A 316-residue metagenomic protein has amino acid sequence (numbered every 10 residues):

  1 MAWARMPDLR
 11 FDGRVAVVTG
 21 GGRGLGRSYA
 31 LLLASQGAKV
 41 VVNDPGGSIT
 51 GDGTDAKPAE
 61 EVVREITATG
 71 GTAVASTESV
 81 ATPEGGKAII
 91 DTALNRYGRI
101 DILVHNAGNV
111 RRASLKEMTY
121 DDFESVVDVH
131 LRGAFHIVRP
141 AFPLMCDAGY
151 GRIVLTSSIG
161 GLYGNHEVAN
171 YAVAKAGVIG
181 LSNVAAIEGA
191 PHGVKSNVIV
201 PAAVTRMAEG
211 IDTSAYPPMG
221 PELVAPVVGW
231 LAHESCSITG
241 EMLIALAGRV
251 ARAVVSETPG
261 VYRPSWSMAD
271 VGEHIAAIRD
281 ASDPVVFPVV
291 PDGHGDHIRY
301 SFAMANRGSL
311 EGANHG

Functional and structural regions predicted by a protein language model:
D8-V42: Canonical Rossmann dinucleotide-binding motif of NAD(H)/NADP(H)-dependent dehydrogenases/reductases, specifically
A56-E60, S76-A88, Y120: The beta1-alpha1 cofactor-binding region of Rossmann-like NAD(H)/NADP(H)-dependent oxidoreductases
I66, S114-L115, D122-V127: Substrate-binding pocket helix/loop in short-chain dehydrogenase/reductase
T69-T72, T92-H105, R111-S114, Y150 (+1 more regions): A glycine-rich helix->loop->beta "capping" turn within Rossmann-like NAD(P)(H)-dependent oxidoreductase domains
V138, A174, S182: Active-site helix of classical SDR
S158: Residue(s) in the substrate-gating loop at a strand-loop-helix junction that position the organic substrate next
Y216-H315: C-terminal helical subdomain
